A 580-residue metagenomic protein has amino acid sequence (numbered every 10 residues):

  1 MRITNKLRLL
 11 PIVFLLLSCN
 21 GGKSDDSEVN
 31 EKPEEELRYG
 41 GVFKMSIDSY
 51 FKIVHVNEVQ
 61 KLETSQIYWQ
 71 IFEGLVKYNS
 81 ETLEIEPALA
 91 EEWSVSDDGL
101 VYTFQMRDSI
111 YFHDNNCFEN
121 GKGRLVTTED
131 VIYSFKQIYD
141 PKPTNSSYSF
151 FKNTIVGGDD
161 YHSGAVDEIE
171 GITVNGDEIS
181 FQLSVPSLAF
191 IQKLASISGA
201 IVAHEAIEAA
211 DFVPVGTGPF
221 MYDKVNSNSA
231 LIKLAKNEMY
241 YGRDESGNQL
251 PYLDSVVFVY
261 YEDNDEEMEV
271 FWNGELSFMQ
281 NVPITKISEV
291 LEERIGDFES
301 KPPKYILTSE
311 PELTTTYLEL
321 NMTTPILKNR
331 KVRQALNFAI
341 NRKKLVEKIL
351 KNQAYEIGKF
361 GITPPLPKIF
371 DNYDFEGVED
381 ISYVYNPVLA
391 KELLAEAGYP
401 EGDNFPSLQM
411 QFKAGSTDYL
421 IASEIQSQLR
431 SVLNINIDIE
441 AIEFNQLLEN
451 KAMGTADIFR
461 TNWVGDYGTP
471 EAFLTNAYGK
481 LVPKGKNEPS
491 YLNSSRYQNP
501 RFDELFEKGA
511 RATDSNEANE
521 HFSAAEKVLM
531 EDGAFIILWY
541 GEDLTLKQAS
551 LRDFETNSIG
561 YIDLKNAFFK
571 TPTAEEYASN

Functional and structural regions predicted by a protein language model:
S46-D97, V215: N-terminal lobe/hinge region of extracytoplasmic solute-binding protein
S80, H162-G176, Q182-P251, S255 (+4 more regions): Gly/Pro-rich hinge or "lid" segments in bacterial periplasmic/extracellular proteins
E91-S147, S180, E267-W272, I326-K328: Aromatic- and charge-enriched surface segment that lines or borders ligand/interaction sites
I172, I349, I381-V384, N436-A452 (+2 more regions): Extracytoplasmic/peripheral linker and loop segments enriched in polar/acidic and small residues with frequent Thr/Pro
D223-A235, V257-T323: Extracellular/periplasmic solute-recognition and catalytic clefts
A235-M239, T308-A335, A339, K348-I349 (+3 more regions): A bilobed periplasmic-binding-protein/Venus flytrap-type ligand-binding module shared by bacterial periplasmic
E356-E396, A414-L420: Structural transition elements
T545-N580: Long beta-strand-rich cores associated with HINT superfamily self-processing modules
